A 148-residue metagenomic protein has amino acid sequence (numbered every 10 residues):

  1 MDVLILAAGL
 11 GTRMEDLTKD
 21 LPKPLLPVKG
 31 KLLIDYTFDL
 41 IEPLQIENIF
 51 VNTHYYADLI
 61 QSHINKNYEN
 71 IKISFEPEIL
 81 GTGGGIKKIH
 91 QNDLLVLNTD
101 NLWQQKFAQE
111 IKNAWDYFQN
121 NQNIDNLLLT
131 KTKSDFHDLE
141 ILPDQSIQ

Functional and structural regions predicted by a protein language model:
M1-D58: N-terminal glycine-rich phosphate-binding loop and ensuing alpha1 helix
L6-A8, L97, D144: Generic detector of low-complexity/intrinsically disordered segments and short hydrophobic N-terminal stretches
Q61-L142: Conserved beta-loop-beta/alpha segment of the NTase-like Rossmann-fold superfamily that binds/positions NTPs
